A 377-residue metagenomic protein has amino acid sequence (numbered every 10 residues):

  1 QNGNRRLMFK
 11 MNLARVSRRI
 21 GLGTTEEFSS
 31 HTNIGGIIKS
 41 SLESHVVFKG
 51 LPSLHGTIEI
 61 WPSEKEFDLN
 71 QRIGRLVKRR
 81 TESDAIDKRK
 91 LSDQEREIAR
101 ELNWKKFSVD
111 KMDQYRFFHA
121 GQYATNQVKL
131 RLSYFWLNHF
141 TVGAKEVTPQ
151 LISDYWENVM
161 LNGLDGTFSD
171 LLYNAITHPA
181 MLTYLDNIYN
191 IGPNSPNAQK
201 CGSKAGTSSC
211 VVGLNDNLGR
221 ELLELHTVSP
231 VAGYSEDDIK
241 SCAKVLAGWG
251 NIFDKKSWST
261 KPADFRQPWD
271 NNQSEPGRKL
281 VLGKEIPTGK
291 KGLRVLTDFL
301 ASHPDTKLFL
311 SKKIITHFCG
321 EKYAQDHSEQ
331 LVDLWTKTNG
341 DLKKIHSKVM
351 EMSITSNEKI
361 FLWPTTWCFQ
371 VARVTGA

Functional and structural regions predicted by a protein language model:
G3-A99, D113, D154, L161-A377: His/Asp/Glu-rich metal/cofactor-coordinating catalytic motifs and the adjacent surface-exposed loops that frame enzyme
R96-Q127, Y134: Structured, charged N-terminal subsegments at the starts of enzyme catalytic cores and at intra-chain domain/subunit
H119-A124, G143-T148, L172, C210: Short coil/turn segments at secondary-structure boundaries
V128-L132, A144-L151, T183-D186: Short, flexible active-site-proximal loops enriched in glycine and acidic residues
L137: Short Ser/Thr-interspersed hydrophobic loop/turn segments at strand-loop and sheet-helix junctions that line or gate
F140: Residues forming anionic-ligand binding surfaces in small-molecule and nucleic-acid pockets of primarily soluble enzymes
